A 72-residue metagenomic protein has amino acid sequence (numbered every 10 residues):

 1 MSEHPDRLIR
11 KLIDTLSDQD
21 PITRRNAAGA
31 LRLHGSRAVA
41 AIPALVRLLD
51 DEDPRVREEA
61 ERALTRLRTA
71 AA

Functional and structural regions predicted by a protein language model:
M1-E3, R25-R37, E58-A72: Structural detector for internal amphipathic alpha-helices that build alpha-solenoid repeat scaffolds
E3-T15, S36-L48, A70-A72: Amphipathic alpha-helical scaffolding segments comprising HEAT/armadillo-like alpha-solenoid repeats
Q19-D20, E52-D53: Short inter-helical turns and helix N-cap capping residues of alpha-solenoid HEAT/ARM repeat scaffolds
L49, R55-V56: Charge-rich, acidic-biased intrinsically disordered regions
